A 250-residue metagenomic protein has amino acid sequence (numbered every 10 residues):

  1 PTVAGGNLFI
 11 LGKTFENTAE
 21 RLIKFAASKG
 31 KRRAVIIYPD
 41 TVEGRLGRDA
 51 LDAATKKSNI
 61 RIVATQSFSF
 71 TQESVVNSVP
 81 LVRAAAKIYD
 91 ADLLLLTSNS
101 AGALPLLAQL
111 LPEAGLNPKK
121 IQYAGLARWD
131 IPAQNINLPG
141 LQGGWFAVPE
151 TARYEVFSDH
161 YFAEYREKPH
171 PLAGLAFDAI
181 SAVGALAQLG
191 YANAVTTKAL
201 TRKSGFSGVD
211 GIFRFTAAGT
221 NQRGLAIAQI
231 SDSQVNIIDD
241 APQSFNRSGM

Functional and structural regions predicted by a protein language model:
P1-M250: Extracytosolic ligand-binding ectodomains
